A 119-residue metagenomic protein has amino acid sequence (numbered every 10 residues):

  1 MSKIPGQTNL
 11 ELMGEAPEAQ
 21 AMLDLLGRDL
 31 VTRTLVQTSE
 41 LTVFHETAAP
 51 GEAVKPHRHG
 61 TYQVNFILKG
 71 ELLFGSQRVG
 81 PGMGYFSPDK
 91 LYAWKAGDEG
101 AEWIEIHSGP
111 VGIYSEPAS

Functional and structural regions predicted by a protein language model:
M1-E40, A118-S119: A short, N-terminal "cap"/entry segment at the start of jelly-roll beta-barrel domains of the cupin/DSBH fold
R33-L35, H45-E46, A53-H59, G75-Q77 (+1 more regions): Short histidine-centered beta-strand/loop micro-motifs that create catalytic or ligand/metal-coordination sites
S39-L41, A49-E52, E71, V111: Short, charged/polar surface micro-motifs in flexible loops or helix N-caps
V43-T47, V64, G84-F86: Conserved hydrophobic/aromatic beta-strand scaffold that supports enzyme active sites
G60-F74: Glycine- and acidic-residue-biased ligand/ion/polar-headgroup-sensing regions
F74-W94: Short acidic-glycine-tyrosine-enriched beta hairpin
F86, E99-P117: A short hydrophobic beta-strand segment most commonly corresponding to one strand of the jelly-roll/cupin
